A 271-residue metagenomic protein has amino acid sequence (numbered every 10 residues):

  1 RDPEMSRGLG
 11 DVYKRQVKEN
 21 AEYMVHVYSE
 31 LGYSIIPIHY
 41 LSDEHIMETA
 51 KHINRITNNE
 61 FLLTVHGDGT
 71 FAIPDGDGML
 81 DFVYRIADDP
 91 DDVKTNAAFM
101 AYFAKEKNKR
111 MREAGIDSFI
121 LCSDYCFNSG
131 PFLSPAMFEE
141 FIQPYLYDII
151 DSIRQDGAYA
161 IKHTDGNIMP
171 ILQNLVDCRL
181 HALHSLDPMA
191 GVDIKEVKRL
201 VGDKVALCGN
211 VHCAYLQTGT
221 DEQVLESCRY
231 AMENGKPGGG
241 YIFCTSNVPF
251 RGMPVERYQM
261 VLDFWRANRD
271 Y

Functional and structural regions predicted by a protein language model:
D2-Y13: Single conserved hydrophobic/aromatic residue that forms the stacking wall/gate of nucleotide- or nucleobase-binding
D11-K18, F82-Y102, A160-T164, A214-Q223: Active-site mouth loops of central-metabolism enzymes
E19-H39, E113-A114: Catalytic domains of carbohydrate-active enzymes, especially glycoside hydrolases
I35-G78, N108-R112, D156, I161 (+1 more regions): Glycine-rich, aromatic-flanked loop segments that form ligand/cofactor-binding clefts across common enzyme folds
H52-I56, D91-F119, Y145, I149-S152 (+2 more regions): An active-site-proximal structural segment forming one wall of the substrate-binding cleft that immediately precedes
L62, Y145-Y271: Catalytic-face loop-and-helix region of soluble metabolic enzyme cores
H66-R85, A114-F138, I168-N174: Active-site-proximal loop/short-helix segments that contain or immediately flank catalytic acid/base residue(s)
D81-A97, F127-Q143, D177-L183, Q217: Glycine-rich tight-turn/loop motif centered on a GG-T
